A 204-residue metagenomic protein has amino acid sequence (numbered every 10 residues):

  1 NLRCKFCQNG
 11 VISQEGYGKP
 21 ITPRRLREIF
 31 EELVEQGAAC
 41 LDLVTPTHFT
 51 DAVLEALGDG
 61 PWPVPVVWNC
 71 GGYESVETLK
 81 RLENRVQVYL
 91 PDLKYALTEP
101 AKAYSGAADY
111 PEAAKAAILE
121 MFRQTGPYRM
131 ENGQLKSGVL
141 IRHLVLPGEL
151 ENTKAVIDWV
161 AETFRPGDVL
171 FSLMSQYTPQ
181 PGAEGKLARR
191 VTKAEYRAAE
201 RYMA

Functional and structural regions predicted by a protein language model:
N1-P20: Canonical Radical SAM [4Fe-4S] cluster-binding loop centered on the CxxxCxxC motif and its immediate flanking residues
Y17-I29: Short cysteine/histidine-rich metal-coordination sites, predominantly Zn2+-binding motifs
P20-P23, L150, K154, K193: Electropositive phosphate-/nucleotide-binding environments in soluble metabolic enzymes
F30-G185: Conserved AdoMet/S-adenosylmethionine-binding subsite of the radical SAM
K186-V191: Acceptor-substrate binding/catalytic loop of class I
A194-A204: A cross-taxonomic marker for long C-terminal extensions/tails that follow the last structured domain
